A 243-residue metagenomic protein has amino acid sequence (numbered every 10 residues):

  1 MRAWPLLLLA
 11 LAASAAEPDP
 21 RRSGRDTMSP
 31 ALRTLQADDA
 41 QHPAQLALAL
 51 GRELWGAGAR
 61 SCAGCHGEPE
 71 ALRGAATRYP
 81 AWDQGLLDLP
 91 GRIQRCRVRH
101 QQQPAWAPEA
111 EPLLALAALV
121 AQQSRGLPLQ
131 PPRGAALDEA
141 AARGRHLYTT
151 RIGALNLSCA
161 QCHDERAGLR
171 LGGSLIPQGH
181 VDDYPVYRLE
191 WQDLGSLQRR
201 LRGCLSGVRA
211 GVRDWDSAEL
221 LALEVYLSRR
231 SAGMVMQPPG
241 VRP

Functional and structural regions predicted by a protein language model:
R2-A3, A13-A47, T77-A142, G168 (+3 more regions): Post-cleavage N-terminal segment of exported redox proteins
D39-E68: N-terminal, post-signal-peptide region of Sec/Tat-exported proteins
W55, L147-Y148: Conserved short C-terminal alpha-helix that flanks the catalytic cleft of nucleotide-sugar-dependent
G58-P69, L116, G144, A154-R166 (+2 more regions): The canonical Cys-X-X-Cys-His
C62-A76, G134-A135: Acidic helix-start/capping segments at beta-turn-to-alpha-helix junctions
A71-R78, L171-P177: Short cysteine/histidine-rich zinc-coordinating motifs and their immediately flanking basic loops
A160-Y187, L194: An amphipathic alpha-helical core segment
